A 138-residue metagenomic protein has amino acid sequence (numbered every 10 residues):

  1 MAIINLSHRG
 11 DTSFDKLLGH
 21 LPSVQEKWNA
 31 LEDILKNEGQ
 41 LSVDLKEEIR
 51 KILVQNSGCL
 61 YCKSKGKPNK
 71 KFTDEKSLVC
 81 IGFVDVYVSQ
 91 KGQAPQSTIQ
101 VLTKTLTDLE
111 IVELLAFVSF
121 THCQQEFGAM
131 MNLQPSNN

Functional and structural regions predicted by a protein language model:
M1-N138: Hydrophobic alpha-helical segments
